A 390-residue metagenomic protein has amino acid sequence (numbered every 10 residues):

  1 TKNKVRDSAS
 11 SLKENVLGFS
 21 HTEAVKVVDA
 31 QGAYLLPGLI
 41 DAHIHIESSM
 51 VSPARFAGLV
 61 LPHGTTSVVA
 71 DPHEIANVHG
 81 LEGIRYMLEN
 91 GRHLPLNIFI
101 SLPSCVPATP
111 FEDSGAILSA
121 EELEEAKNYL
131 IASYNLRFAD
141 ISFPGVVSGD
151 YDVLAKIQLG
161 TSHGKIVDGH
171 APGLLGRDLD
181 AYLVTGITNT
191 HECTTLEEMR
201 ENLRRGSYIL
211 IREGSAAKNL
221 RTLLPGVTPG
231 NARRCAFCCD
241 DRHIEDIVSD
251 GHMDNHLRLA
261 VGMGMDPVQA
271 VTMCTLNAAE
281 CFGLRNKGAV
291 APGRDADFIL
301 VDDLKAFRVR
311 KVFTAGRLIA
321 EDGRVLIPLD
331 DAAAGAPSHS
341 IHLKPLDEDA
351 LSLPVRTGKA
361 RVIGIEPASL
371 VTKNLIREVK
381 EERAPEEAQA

Functional and structural regions predicted by a protein language model:
T1-N15, V248-G264, V268-A390: Active-site microenvironment of metallo-dependent hydrolases
T1-P37: Histidine-rich, glycine-flanked metal-binding segment
G32, H43, G64, M87 (+6 more regions): Divalent metal-coordination and catalytic microenvironments
A33-F56: Di-metal (Zn2+ and/or Mg2+/Mn2+) metal-binding site signature of metallo-dependent hydrolases with the MBL/beta-CASP
H45-E47, H73-I75, P103-P107, D140-P144 (+4 more regions): Active-site beta-loop-alpha junctions enriched in small/polar residues
A57-I166, G230: Divalent-metal coordination cores built from histidine and acidic residues
A116-R137, V146-I211, A217-F237, V248-Q269 (+1 more regions): Histidine/acidic residue-rich metal-binding segments in metalloenzymes
